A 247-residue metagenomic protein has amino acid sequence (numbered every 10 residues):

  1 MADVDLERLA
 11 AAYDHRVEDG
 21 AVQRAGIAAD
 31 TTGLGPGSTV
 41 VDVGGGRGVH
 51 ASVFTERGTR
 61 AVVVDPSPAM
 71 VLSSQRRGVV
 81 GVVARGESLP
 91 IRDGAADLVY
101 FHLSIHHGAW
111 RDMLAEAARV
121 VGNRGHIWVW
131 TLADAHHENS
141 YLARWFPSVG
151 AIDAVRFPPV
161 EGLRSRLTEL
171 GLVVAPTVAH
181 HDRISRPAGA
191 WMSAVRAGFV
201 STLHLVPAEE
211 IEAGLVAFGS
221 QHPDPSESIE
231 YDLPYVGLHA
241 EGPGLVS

Functional and structural regions predicted by a protein language model:
M1-P36, V49-V53, M70-S73, H136 (+1 more regions): Conserved class I S-adenosyl-L-methionine
T39-S88: Class I SAM-dependent methyltransferase SAM/SAH-binding core
Y100: A conserved beta-strand element that flanks and buttresses the S-adenosyl-L-methionine
S104: Hydrophobic adenine-recognition pocket in adenosine-nucleotide-binding enzymes
R111-H126: A short glycine-rich, Lys/Arg-flanked "PGG" loop and its adjoining helix->strand segment in the class I
H126-R156: Conserved class I S-adenosyl-L-methionine
V155-G171: Short alpha-helix
V174-S247: Conserved Class I S-adenosyl-L-methionine
